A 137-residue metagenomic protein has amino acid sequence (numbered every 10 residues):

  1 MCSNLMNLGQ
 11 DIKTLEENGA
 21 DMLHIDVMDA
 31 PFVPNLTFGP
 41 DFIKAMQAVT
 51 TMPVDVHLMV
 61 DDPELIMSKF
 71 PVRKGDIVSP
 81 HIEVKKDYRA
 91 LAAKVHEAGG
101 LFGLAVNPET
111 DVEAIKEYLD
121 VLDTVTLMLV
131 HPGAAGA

Functional and structural regions predicted by a protein language model:
M1-I77, K85-D87, A93-F102, I115-L122: Conserved N-terminal beta1-alpha1 strand-loop-helix module at the mouth
M59-D61, E83-K85, N107-E109, V130: Beta-hairpin (beta-strand-turn-beta-strand) motif
R89-A90, G136: Short glycine-/acidic-enriched loop or helix-start segments at secondary-structure transitions that form or flank
A105-A137: Histidine/lysine/aspartate-rich catalytic loop segments that bind and position anionic ligands
